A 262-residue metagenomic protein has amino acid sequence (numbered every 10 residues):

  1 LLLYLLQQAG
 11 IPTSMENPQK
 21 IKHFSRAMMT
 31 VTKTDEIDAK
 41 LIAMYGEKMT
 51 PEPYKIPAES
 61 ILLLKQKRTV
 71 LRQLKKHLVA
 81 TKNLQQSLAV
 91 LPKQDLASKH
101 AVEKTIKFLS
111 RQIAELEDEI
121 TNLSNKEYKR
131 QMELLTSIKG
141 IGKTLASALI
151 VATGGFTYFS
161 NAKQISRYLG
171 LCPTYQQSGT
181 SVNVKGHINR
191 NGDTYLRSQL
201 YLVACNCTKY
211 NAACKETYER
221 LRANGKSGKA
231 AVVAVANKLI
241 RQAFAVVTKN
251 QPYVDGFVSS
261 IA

Functional and structural regions predicted by a protein language model:
L1-A97, F108: Phosphate- and other anionic-substrate recognition elements at nucleic-acid/protein interfaces
Y4, V151, S198, L202 (+1 more regions): Short, residue-level hotspots on alpha-helical faces of the histone-fold and other alpha-helical interaction modules
K65-Q73, G170-Q176, R222-K229, V258-A262: Short, mixed-charge aromatic SLiMs
S87-T144, T153, T208-N211, K215: Helix-hairpin-helix/helix-loop-helix acidic hairpins
L134, S147-N224, G228: Phosphate-backbone recognition surface of nucleic-acid-processing proteins
T180-V184, T208, C214-A262: Low-complexity, acidic/Ser/Thr- and charged residue-rich accessory regions of DNA metabolism proteins
